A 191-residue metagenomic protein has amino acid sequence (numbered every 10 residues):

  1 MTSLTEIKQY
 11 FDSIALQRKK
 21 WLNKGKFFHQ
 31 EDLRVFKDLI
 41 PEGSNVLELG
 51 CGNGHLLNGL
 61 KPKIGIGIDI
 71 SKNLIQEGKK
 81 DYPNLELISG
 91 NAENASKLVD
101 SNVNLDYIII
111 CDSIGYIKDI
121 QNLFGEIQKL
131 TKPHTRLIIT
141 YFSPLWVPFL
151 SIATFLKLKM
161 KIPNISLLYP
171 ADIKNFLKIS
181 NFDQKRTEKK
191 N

Functional and structural regions predicted by a protein language model:
M1-P41, H55: Conserved class I S-adenosyl-L-methionine
G43-G52: Conserved class I S-adenosyl-L-methionine
G52-A95: Class I SAM-dependent methyltransferase SAM/SAH-binding core
I109: A conserved beta-strand element that flanks and buttresses the S-adenosyl-L-methionine
D112-S113: Short catalytic micro-motifs in class I SAM-dependent methyltransferases
Q121-P133: A short glycine-rich, Lys/Arg-flanked "PGG" loop and its adjoining helix->strand segment in the class I
I138-M160: Conserved class I S-adenosyl-L-methionine
F155-D172: Acceptor-substrate binding/catalytic loop of class I
